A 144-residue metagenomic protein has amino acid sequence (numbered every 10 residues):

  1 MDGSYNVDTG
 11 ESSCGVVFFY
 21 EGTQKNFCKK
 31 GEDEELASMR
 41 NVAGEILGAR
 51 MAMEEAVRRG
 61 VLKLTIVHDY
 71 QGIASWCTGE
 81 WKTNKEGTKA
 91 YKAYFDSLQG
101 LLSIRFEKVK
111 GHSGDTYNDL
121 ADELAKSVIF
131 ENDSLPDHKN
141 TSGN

Functional and structural regions predicted by a protein language model:
M1-A43, E54-R58: RNase H-like nuclease fold core
S4-G10, A49-L120, L124, I129 (+2 more regions): RNase H catalytic domain
G44-G48: Loop-to-helix element that buttresses phosphate recognition and phosphoryl-transfer chemistry
N140-N144: Short acidic DE-rich linear segments
